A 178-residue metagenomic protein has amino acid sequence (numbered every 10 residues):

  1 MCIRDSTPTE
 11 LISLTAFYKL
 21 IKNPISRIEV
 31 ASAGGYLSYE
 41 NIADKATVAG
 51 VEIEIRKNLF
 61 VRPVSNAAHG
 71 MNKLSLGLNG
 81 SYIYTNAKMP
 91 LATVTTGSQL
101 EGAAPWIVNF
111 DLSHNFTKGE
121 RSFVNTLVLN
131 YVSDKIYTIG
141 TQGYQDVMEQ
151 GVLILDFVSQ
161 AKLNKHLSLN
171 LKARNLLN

Functional and structural regions predicted by a protein language model:
M1-D5: Conserved small/polar residues in nucleotide/adenosyl-binding loops
S6, T47, A104, L163-K165: Short loop/turn positions at the edges of beta-strands in beta-sheet-rich folds
L11-L20, L37-I136: Gram-negative outer-membrane beta-barrel transporters
K22, G70, L74, N130-G140 (+1 more regions): C-terminal beta-signal and adjacent terminal beta-strands/loops of Gram-negative outer-membrane beta-barrel proteins
A31-Y36: Short glycine/proline- and charge-enriched loop/turn segments that cap or connect secondary-structure elements
A46-A49, M148-E149, R174, N178: C-terminal beta-signal and terminal closure region of outer-membrane beta-barrel proteins
I139-V147: Short, surface-exposed loop/helix-turn segments at secondary-structure junctions that function as lids/hinges flanking
L153-L155: A short, acidic, amphipathic alpha-helical segment used as a generic capping/interface helix at domain edges
